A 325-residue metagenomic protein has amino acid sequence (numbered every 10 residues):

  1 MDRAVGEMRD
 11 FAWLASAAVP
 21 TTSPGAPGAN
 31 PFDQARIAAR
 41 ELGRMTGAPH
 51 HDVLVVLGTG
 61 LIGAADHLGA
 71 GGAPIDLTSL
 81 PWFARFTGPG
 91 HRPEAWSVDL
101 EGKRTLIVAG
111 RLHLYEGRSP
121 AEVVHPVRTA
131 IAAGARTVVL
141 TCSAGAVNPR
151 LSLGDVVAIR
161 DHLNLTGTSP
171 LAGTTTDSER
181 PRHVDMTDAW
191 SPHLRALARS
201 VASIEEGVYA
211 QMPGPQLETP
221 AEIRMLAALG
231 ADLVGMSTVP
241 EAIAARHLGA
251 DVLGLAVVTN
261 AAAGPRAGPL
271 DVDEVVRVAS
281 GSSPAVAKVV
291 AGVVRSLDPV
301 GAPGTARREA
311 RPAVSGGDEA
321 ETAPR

Functional and structural regions predicted by a protein language model:
D2-M186: Metabolite-binding pocket within alpha/beta catalytic cores that recognizes anionic/polar moieties
A130-G134, A227, R246: Non-catalytic positions within long, well-ordered alpha-helices that form the structural scaffold/packing of enzyme
R136-T137, D232, D251: Short acidic/polar active-site loop segments enriched in Thr and Asp
H162-Q216: Histidine/lysine/aspartate-rich catalytic loop segments that bind and position anionic ligands
R195-A196, S200-D232, V290, L297-V300: Active-site/ligand-binding-proximal alpha/beta "capping" segment
M236-E274: Zn-dependent metallopeptidase/amidohydrolase metal-coordination segment
A263-P312: His/Asp/Glu-rich mid-to-C-terminal helical/loop segments that flank catalytic regions of hydrolases
